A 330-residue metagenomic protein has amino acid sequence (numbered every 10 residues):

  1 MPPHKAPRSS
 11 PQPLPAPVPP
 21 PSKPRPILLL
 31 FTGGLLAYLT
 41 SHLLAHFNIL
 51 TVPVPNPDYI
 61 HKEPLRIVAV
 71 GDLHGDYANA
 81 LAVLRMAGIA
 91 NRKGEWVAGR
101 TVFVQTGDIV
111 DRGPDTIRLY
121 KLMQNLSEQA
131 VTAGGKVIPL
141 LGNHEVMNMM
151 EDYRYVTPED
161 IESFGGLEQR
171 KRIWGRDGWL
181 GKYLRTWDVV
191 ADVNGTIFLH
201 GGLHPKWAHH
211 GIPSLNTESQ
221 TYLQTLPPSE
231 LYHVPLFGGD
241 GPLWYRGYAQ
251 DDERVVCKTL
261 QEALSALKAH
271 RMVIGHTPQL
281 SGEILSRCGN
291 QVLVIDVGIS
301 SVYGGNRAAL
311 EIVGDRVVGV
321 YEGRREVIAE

Functional and structural regions predicted by a protein language model:
P2-E330: Feature recognizes metal-dependent phosphohydrolase scaffolds
